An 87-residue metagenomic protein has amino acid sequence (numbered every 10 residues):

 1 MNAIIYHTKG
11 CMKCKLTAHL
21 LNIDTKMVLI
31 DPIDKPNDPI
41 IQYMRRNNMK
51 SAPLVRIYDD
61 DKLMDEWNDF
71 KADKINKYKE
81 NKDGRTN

Functional and structural regions predicted by a protein language model:
M1-K26: Local sequence-structure signature of Cys/Sec-based thiol-disulfide redox active-site neighborhoods
M12-K13, K35, D73: Short alpha-helical
I23, Q42, R46, D73 (+1 more regions): Charged/polar, solvent-exposed surface patches and flexible loops
V28-I30: Gly/Gly-Pro-rich "capping" loops immediately C-terminal to redox-active cysteine motifs in periplasmic/lumenal
P32-K50, E80-K82: Thioredoxin-like thiol-disulfide oxidoreductase module
I57-T86: Non-catalytic, surface beta->alpha helical segment in thiol-disulfide oxidoreductase systems
